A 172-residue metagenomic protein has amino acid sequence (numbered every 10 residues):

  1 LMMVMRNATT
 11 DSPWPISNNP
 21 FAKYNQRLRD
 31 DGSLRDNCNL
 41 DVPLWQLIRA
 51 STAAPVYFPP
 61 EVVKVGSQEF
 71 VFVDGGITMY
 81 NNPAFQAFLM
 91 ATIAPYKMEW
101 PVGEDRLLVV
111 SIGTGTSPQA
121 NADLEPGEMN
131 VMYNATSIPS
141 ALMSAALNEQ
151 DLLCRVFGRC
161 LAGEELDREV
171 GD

Functional and structural regions predicted by a protein language model:
L1-I93: Active-site gating loop/helix substructures
S17-K23, R27-D31, N81-D172: Non-catalytic peripheral regions of patatin-like phospholipases
